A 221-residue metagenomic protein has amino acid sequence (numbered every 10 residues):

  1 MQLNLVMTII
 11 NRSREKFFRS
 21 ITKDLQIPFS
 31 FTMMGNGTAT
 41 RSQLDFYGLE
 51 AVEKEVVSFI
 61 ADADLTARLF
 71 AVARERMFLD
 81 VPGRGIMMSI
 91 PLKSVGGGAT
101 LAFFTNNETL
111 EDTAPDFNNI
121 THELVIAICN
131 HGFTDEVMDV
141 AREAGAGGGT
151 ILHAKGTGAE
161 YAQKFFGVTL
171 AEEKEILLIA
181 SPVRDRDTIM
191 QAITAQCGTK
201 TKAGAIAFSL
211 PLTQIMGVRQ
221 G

Functional and structural regions predicted by a protein language model:
M1-G221: Positively charged, small/polar-rich N-terminal and surface patches that mediate targeting and assembly and bind
